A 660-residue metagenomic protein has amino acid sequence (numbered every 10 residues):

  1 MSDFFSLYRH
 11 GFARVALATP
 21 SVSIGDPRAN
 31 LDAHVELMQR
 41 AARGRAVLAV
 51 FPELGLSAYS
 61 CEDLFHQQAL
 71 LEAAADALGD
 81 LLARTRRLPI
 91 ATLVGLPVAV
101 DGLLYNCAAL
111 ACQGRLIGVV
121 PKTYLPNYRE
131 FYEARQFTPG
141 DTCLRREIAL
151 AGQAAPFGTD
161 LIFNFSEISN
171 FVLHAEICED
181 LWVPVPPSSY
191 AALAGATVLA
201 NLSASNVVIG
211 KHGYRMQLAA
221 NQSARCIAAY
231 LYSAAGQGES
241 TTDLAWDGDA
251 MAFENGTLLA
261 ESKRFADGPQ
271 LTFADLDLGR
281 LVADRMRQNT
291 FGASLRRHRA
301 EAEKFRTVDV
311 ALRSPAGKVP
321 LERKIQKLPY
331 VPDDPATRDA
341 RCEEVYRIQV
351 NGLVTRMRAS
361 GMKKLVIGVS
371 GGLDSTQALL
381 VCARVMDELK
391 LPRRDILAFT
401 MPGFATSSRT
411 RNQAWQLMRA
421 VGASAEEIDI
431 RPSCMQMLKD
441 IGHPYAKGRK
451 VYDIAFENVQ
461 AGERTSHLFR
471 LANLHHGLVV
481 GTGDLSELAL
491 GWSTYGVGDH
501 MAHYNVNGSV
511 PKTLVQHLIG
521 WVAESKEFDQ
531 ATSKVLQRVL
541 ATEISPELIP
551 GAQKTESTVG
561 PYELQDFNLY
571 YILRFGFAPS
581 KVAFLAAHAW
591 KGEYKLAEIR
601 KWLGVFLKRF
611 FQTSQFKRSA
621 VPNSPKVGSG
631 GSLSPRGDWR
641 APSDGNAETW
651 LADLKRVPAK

Functional and structural regions predicted by a protein language model:
M1-G368, L380, R384-R393, A425: Enzyme catalytic cores with a strong preference for nitrogen-chemistry domains
N30, F171, C226-A228, S240 (+4 more regions): ATP/NTP-dependent adenylation/nucleotidyl-transfer catalytic domains that generate, transfer, or process NMP-activated
